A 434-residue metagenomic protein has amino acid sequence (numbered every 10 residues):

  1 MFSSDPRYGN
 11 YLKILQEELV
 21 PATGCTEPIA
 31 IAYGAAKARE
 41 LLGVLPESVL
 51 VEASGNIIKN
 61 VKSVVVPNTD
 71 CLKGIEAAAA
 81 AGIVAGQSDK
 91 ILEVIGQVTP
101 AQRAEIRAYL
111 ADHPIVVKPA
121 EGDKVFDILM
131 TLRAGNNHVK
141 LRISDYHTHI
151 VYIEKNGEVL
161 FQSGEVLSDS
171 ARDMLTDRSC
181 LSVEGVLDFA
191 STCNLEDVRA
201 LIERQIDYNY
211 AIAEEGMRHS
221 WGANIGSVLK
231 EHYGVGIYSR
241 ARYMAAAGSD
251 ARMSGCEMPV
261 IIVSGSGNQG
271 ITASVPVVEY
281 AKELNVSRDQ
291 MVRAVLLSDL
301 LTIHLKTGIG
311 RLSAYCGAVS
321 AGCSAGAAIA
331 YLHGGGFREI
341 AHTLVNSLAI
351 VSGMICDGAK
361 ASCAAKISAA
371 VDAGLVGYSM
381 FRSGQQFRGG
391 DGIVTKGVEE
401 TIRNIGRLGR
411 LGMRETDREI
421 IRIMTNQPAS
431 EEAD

Functional and structural regions predicted by a protein language model:
M1-L12, L45-I58, G236-G255, S287-L305 (+1 more regions): Acidic-glycine-rich active-site phosphate/pyrophosphate-binding loop
F2, L110-G255, R422-D434: Signature of multi-pass transmembrane helix bundles
F2-S3, A22-T26, A53-N60, V64-P67 (+6 more regions): A structural signal for small-residue-enriched, beta-sheet-centric alpha/beta enzyme cores and oligomeric scaffold folds
D5-L41, P46: N-terminal signal-anchor module of multipass membrane proteins
P21-K37, M258-V275, C316-S320: Conserved phosphate/anionic-ligand binding catalytic regions in large, soluble enzymes, centered on
I29-L132: Early transmembrane hairpin of solute transport permeases
A38-L41, P67, Y280-R293, I303-A369 (+1 more regions): Hydrophobic alpha-helical bundle architecture
L45-V49, K90-I95, V117-K118, E196-I202 (+7 more regions): Flexible, glycine/charged-enriched surface loops at secondary-structure junctions
